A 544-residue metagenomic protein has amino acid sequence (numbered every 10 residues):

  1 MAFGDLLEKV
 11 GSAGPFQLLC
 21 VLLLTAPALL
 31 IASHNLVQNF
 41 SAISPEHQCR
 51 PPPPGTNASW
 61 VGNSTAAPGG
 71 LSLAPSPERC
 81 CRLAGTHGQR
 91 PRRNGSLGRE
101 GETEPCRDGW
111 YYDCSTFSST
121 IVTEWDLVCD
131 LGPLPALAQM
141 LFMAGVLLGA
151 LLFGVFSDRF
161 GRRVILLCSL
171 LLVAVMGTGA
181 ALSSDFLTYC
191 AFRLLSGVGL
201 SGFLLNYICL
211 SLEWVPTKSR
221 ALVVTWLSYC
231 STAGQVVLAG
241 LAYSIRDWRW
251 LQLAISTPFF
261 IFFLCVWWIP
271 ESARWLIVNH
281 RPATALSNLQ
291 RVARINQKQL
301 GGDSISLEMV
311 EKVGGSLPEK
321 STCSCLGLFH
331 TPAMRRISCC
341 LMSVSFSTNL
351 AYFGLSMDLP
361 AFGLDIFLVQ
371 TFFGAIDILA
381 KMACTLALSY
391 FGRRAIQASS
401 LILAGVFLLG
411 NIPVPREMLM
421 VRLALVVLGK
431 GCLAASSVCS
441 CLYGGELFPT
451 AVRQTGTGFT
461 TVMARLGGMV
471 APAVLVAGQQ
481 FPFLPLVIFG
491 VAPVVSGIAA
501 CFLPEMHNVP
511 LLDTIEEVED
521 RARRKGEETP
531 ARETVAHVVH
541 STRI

Functional and structural regions predicted by a protein language model:
A2-Q17, L71-P133, R294-M357, A361 (+1 more regions): Flexible cytoplasmic loops linking transmembrane helices in multi-pass membrane transporters
A32, L36, R193, Y207 (+3 more regions): C-terminal transmembrane bundle
I43-G101, P105-D108, V215, L222 (+2 more regions): Central mid-sequence intracellular linker of multi-pass
W125, S183-F186, C190-Y229, G240: Cytoplasmic helix-loop-helix junction between adjacent transmembrane helices in 12-TM secondary transporters
L134, C168, S219-W226, V452-F459: Cytoplasmic loop-to-transmembrane helix junctions
G161, L182-L187, G199, I245 (+1 more regions): Helix-breaking motifs and short loop linkers at transmembrane-helix boundaries and internal kinks in secondary membrane
V164-T178, L187, S228-Y229, I396-G410: Structural signature of the two symmetry-related core transmembrane helices
